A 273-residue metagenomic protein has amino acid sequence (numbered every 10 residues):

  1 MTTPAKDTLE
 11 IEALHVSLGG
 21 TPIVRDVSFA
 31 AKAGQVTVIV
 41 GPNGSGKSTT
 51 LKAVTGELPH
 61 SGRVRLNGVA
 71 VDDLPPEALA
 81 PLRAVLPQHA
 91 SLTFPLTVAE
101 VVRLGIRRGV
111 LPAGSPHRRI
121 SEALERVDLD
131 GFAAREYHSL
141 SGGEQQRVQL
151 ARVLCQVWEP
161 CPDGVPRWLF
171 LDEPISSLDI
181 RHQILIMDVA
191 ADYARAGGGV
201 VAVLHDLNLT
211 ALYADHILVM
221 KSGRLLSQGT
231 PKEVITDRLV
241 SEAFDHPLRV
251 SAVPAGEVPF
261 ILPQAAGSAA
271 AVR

Functional and structural regions predicted by a protein language model:
V40-P42: The feature captures the beta-strand-to-loop junction immediately N-terminal to the Walker
T55: Helix-to-loop junction immediately C-terminal to a conserved catalytic motif
G62-A70: Conserved ABC transporter NBD signature motif
A70-A84, F94: ABC ATPase NBD coupling module
H117-F132: Conserved ABC ATPase "signature" region
D237, E242-R273: ABC ATPase nucleotide-binding domains
